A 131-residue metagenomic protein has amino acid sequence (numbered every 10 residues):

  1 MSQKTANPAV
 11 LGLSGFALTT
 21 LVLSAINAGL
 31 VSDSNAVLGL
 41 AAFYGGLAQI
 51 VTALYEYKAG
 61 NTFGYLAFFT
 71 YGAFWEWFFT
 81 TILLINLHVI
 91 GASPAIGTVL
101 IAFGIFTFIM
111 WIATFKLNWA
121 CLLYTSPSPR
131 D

Functional and structural regions predicted by a protein language model:
M1-Q3: Short, Lys/Arg-rich, polar N-terminal cytosolic tail immediately upstream of the first transmembrane signal-anchor
A9-L23, A42-G45: The first (N-terminal) embedded transmembrane alpha-helix
A25-S34: Short, hydrophobic transmembrane alpha-helix segments
D33-Y44, G91-A102: Structural signature of hydrophobic alpha-helical transmembrane segments
V51-K58, W77-H88, I109-A113: Membrane-helix exit/interface motif
T52-F74: Membrane helical hairpin/interfacial module
Y57-F63, I112-L123: Membrane-helix interface "capping/anchor" motifs
Y124-D131: Conserved small/polar residues in nucleotide/adenosyl-binding loops
